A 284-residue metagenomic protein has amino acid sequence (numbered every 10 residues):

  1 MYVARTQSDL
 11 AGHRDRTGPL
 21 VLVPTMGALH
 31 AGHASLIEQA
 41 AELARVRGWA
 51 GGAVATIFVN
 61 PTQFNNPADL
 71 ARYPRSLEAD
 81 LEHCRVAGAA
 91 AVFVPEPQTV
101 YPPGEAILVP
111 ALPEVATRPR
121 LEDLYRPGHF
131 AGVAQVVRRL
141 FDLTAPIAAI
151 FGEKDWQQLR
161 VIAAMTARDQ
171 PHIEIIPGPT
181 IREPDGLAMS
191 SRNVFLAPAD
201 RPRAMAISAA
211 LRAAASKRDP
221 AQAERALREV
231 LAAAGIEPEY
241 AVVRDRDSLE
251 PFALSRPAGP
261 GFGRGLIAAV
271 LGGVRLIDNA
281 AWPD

Functional and structural regions predicted by a protein language model:
Y2-I236, R244, S248, G273 (+1 more regions): Nucleotidyltransferase catalytic core that binds NTPs
Q222-R225, A253-A258: Structural preference for alpha-helix termini/caps and helix-kink/transition segments
A241: Substrate/ligand-engaging "lid" and interaction regions
P257-G261, G265: Acidic/histidine-enriched ion/cofactor-binding microenvironments in catalytic or ligand-binding pockets
R264-D284: Generic C-terminus detector
